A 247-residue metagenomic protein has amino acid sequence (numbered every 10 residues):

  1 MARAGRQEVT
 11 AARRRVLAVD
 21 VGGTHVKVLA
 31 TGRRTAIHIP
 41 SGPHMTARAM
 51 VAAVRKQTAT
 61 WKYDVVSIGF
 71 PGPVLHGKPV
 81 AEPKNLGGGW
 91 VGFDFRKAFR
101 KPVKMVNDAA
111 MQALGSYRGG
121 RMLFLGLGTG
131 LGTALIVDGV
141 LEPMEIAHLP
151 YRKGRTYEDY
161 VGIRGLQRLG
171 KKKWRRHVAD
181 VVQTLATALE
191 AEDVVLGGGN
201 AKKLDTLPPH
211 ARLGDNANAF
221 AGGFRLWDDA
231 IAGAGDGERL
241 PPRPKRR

Functional and structural regions predicted by a protein language model:
M1-A11, E238-R247: Polybasic, lysine-enriched low-complexity intrinsically disordered terminal tails
R3-A52, T60, V140-R168: Short glycine-rich, Thr/Ser-proximal phosphate-binding strand/loop in the N-terminal lobe of ATP-dependent enzymes
V16-D20, V65-S67, M122-G126, V195 (+1 more regions): Short glycine-aspartate micro-motif
H25, L185-A217: Glycine-rich phosphate-binding loops at beta-strand->alpha-helix junctions
V26-A30, G72, L114, L131-I136: Short beta-strand scaffold segments in enzyme catalytic cores
H38, G42-R55, A59-S67, G72-R121 (+2 more regions): Glycine-rich phosphate-binding loop and adjoining helix at the ATP-binding site of ATP-dependent phosphoryl-transfer
G120-L123, T129-Y151: Anionic-ligand binding region
I146-Q183, E190, H210-G222, W227-E238 (+1 more regions): Helical "lid/coupling" subdomains associated with nucleotide-phosphate turnover
